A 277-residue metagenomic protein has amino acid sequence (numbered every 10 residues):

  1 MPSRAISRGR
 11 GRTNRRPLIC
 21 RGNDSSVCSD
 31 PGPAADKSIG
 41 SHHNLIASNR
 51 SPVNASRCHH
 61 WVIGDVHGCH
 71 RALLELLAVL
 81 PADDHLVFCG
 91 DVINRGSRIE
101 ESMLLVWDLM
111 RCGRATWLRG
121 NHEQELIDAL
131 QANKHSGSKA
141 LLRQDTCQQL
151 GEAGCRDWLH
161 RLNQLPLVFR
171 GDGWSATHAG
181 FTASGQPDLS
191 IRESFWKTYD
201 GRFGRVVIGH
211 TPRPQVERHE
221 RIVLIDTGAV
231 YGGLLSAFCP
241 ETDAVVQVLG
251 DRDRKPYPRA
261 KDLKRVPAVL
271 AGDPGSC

Functional and structural regions predicted by a protein language model:
S3-A5, R16, S26, A34: Ser/Thr/Pro/Gly-rich low-complexity, intrinsically disordered segments
C20, D30, I39-L104: N-terminal active-site segment of His-dependent metallophosphoesterases
V62, L86-F88, W117-L118, S175 (+2 more regions): Residue-level marker for buried hydrophobic side chains located in beta-strands that build the well-ordered beta-sheet
D65, D91, G120-N121, H178 (+1 more regions): Divalent metal-coordination and catalytic microenvironments
H67-A72, N94-S97, H122-I127, F169 (+3 more regions): Active-site environment of divalent metal-dependent phosphoester hydrolases
D83, R95-A176, E193-T198: Active-site neighborhood of divalent metal-dependent phosphoester bond hydrolases
R170, H178, A237-E241: Short, well-ordered beta-strand micro-motif
T198-C277: Acidic, His/Gly-rich catalytic cores of divalent-metal-dependent hydrolytic chemistry
